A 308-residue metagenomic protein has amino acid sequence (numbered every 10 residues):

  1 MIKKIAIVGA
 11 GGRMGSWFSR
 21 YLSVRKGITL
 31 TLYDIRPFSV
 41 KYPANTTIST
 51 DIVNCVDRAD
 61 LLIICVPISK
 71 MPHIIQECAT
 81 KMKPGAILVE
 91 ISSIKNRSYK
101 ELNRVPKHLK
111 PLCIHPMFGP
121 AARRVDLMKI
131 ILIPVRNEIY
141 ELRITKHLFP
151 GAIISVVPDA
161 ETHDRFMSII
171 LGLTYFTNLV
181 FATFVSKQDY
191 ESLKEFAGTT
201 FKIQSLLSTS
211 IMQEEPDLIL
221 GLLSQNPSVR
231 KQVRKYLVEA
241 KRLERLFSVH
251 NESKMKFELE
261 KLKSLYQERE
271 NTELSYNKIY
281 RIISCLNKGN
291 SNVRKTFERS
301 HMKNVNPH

Functional and structural regions predicted by a protein language model:
M1-I48: NAD(P)+-binding Rossmann beta1-loop-alpha1 motif at the extreme N-terminus of oxidoreductases
K4, D60-L61, I87: Structural motif
V53-A79: Rossmann-like NAD(P)-binding element
C65-P67, S92, P134: Glycine-rich, N-terminal phosphate-binding loop of Rossmann-like dinucleotide-binding domains
I74-R123: Rossmann-like NAD(P)(H) cofactor-binding subdomain of soluble oxidoreductases
L102-S168: Rossmann-fold dinucleotide-binding core
V157-H301: An accessory alpha-helical subdomain
